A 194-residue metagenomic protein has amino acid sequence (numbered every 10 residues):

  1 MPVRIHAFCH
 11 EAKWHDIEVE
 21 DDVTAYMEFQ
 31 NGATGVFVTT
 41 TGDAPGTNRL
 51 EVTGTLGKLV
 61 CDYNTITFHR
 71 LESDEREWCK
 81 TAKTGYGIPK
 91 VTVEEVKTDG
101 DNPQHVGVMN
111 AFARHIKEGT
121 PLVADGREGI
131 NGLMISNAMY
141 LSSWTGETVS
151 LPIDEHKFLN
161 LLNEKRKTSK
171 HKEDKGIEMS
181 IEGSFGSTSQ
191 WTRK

Functional and structural regions predicted by a protein language model:
M1-T34, T39-P45, E51, R127: Rossmann-like dinucleotide-binding domain that binds NAD(P)(H)
P2, T47, G119, G146-T148: Short secondary-structure junction motifs
K13-E18, T47, I135, L159-E164: Short, solvent-exposed polar/charged micro-motifs at secondary-structure junctions
T24, F29, T55-R127, V149 (+1 more regions): C-terminal glycine/acidic-rich active-site capping loop/insertion
G46, V123, L133: Loop/helix-junction capping segments adjacent to catalytic residues or to phosphate/diphosphate-binding pockets
I135-T145: Short arginine-rich
